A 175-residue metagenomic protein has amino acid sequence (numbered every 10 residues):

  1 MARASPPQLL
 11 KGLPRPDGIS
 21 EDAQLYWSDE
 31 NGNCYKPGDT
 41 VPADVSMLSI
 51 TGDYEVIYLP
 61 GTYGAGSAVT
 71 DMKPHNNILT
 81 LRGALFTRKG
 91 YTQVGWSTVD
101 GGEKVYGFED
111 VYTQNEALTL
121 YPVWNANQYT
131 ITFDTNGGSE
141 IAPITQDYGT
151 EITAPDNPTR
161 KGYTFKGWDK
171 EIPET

Functional and structural regions predicted by a protein language model:
M1-T175: Secondary-structure capping and domain/repeat boundary segments
